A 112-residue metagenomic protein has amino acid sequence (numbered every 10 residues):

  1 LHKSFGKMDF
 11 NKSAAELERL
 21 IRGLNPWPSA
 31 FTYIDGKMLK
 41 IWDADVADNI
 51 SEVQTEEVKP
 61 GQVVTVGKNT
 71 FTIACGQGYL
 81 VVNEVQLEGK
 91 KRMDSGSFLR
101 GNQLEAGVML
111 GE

Functional and structural regions predicted by a protein language model:
L1-H2: Acyl/amide activation-and-transfer machinery of modular secondary-metabolite enzymes
K7-E112: An anion-binding loop in the catalytic cleft
